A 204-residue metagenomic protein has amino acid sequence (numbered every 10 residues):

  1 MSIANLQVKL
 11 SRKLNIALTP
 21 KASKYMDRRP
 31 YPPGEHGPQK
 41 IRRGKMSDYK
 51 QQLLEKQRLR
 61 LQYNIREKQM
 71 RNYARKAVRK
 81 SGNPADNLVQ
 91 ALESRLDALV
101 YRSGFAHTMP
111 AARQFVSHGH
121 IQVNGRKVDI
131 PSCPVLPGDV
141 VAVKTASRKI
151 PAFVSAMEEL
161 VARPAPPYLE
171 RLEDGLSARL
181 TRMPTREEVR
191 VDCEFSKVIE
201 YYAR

Functional and structural regions predicted by a protein language model:
M1-S103, I130-R204: Ferredoxin-like alpha/beta domains used as RNA- or RNAP-binding modules
A106-M109: Beta-rich strand-turn-strand
F115-V116, V135: Short, well-ordered loop/turn sites that connect or cap secondary structure elements
G119-V123, K127-D129: Glycine- and Gly-Pro-enriched alpha-helical subdomains that act as flexible, kink-prone "lid/hinge" or packing modules
